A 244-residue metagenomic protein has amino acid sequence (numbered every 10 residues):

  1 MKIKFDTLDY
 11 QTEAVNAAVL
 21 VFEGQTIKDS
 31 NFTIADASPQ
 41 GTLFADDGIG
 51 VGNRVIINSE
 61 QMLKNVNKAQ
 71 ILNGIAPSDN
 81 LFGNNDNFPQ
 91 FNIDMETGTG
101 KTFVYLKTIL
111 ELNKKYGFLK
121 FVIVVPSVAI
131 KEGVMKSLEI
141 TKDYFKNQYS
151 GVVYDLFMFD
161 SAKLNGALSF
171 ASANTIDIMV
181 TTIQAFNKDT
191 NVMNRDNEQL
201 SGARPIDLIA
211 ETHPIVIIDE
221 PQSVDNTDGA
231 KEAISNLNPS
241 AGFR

Functional and structural regions predicted by a protein language model:
M1-R244: RecA-like P-loop NTPase motor core of helicase/translocase proteins
